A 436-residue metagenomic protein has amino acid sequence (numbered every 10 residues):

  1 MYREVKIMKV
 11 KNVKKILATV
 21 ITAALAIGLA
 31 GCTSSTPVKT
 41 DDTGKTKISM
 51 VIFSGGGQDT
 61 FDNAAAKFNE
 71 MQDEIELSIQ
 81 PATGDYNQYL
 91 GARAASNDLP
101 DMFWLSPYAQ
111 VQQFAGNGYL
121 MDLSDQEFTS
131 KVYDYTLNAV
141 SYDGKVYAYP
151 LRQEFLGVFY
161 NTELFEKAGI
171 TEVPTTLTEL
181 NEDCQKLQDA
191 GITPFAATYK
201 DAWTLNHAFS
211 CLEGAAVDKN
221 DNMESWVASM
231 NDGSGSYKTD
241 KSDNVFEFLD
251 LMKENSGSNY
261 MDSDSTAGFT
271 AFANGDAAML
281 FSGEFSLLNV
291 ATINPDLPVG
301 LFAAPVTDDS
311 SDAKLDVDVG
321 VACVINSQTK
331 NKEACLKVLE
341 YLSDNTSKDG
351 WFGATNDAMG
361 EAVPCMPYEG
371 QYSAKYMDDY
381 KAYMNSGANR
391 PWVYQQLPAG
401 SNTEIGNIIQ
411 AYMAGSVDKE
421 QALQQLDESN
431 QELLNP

Functional and structural regions predicted by a protein language model:
M1-S49, E70, E127-F128, E428-P436: Short, low-complexity disordered leader/linker segments with a strong preference for bacterial N-terminal type II
A66, E70-M71, A168, E254 (+2 more regions): Extracytoplasmic/periplasmic substrate-recognition and gating elements
K67-Y135, A139-S141, E163-T171, T175 (+6 more regions): Extracytoplasmic "Venus flytrap"/periplasmic binding protein-like
A92, P100-D101, T129-L164, T193-K200 (+2 more regions): A structural signal for short loop-to-beta-strand junctions that line the ligand-binding cleft of periplasmic/secreted
S106-F159, E163-E166, N181, L187 (+6 more regions): Hinge/lid segment of periplasmic solute-binding proteins
S141, D316-V317, D357-C365, M377-Q431: C-terminal capping/gating helix-and-loop segments adjacent to ligand/active sites or protein-protein/ligand interfaces
Y147-Y149, L156, N181-D232, A277: Extracytoplasmic/periplasmic solute-binding protein
K186, A228-M261: Glycine-centered hinge/linker elements that transmit conformational signals in sensory and ligand-binding systems
